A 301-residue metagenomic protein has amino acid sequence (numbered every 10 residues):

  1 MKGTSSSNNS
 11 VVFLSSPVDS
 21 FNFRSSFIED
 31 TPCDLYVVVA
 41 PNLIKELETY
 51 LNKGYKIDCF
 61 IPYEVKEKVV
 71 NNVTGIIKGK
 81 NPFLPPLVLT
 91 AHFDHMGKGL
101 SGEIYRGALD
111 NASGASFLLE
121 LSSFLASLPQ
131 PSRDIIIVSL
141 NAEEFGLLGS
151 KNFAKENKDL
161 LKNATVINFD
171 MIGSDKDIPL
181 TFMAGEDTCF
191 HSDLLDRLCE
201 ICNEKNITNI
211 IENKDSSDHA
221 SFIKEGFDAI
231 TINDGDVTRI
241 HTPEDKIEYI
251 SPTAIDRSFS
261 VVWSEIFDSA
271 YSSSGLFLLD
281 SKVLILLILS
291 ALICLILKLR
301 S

Functional and structural regions predicted by a protein language model:
M1, T31-V38, I61-Y63, S101-N111 (+4 more regions): Second-shell loop/turn segments in exported
M1-Y36, K205-T208: Extracellular/luminal Protease-associated
S10-L14, T74, L87-T90, I136-S139 (+3 more regions): Structural recognition of the beta-strand scaffold that forms the well-ordered cores of secreted hydrolase catalytic
P17-F21, K66, N81-P82, F93-G97 (+4 more regions): Solvent-exposed loop/turn segments at secondary-structure junctions within structured extracellular/periplasmic domains
R24-R106, S127, S132: Soluble metallo-hydrolase cores and metallopeptidase-like ectodomains found primarily in the secretory/periplasmic
V69-N72, P82, G97-C189: Acidic/histidine-rich catalytic neighborhood of metal-dependent amide-processing enzymes
I172-L286: Active-site-adjacent substrate-binding region of metalloamidase/peptidase-like peptide-processing proteins
L286-S301: Alpha-helical transmembrane segments
